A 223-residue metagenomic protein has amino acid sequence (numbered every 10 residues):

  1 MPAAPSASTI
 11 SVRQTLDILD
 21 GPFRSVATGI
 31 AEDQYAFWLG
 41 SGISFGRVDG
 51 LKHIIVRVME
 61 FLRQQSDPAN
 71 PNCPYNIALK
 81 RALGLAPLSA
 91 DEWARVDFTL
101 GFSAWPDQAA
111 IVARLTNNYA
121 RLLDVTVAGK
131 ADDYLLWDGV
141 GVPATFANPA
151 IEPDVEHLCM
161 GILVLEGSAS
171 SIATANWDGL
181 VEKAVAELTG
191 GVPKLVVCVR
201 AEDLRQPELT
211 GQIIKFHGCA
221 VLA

Functional and structural regions predicted by a protein language model:
P2-A223: Conserved catalytic-core helix/loop/strand module for nucleotide-ribose chemistry
